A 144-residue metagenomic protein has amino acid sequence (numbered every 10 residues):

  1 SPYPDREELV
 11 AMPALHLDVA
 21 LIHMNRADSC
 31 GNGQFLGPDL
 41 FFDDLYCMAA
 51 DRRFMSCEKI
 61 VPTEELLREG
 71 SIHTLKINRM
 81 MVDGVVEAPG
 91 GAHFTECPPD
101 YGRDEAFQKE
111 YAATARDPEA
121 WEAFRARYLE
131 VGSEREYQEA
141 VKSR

Functional and structural regions predicted by a protein language model:
S1-R144: Conserved phosphate- and dinucleotide-binding cores of soluble alpha/beta proteins, encompassing both enzyme active
